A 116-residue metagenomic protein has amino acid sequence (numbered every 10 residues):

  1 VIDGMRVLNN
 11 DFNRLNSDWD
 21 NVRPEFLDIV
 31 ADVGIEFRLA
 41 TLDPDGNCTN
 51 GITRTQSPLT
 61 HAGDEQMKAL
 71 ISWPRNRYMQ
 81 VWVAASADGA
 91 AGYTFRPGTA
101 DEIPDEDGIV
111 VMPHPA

Functional and structural regions predicted by a protein language model:
I2-D3: Soluble non-cytosolic domains of exported or imported proteins
R6-A116: Metzincin-family zinc-dependent endopeptidase catalytic domain
